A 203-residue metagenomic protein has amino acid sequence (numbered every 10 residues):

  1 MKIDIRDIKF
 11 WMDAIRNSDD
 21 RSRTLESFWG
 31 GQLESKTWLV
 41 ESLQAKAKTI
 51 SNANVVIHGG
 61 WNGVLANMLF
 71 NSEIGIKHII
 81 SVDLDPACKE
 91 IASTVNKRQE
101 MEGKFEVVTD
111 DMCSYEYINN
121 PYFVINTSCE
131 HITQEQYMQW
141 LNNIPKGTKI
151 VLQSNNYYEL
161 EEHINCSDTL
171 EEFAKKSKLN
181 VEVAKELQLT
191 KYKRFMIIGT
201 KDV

Functional and structural regions predicted by a protein language model:
M1-I50: S-adenosyl-L-methionine
I50-G63: Conserved class I S-adenosyl-L-methionine
N62-G75: Conserved SAM-binding loop of SAM-dependent methyltransferases across substrates and taxa, primarily the Class I
K77-D83: Conserved SAM-binding motif I beta-strand of class I
L84-I125: S-adenosyl-L-methionine
C129-K146: A short, conserved alpha-helix within the catalytic core of class I
I144-E162: Conserved beta-strand signature within the Rossmann-like core of class I S-adenosyl-L-methionine
N165-V203: Active-site capping/gating segments
